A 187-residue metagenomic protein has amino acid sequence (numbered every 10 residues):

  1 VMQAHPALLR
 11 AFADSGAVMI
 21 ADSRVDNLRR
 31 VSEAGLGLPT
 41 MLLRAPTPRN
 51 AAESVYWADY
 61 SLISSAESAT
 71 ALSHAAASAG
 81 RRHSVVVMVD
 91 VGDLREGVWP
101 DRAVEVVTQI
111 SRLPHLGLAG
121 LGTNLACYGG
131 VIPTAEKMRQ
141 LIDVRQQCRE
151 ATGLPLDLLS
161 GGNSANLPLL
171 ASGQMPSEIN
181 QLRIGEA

Functional and structural regions predicted by a protein language model:
V1-A58, L169: N-terminal active-site wall of soluble small-molecule enzyme domains
Q3-P6, R10-A11, S15, H83 (+1 more regions): Active-site loop/helix belt of alpha/beta enzymes
S23, S64, G162: Replace "coordinates the UDP/GDP/TDP-sugar" with "coordinates nucleotide-activated sugar donors
R24-D26, R44-R49, A66-S68, V89 (+1 more regions): Short, acidic/turn-prone active-site loops that include or flank metal/cofactor- and phosphate-binding residues
V25-R30, E67-R81, G130-Q140: Active-site-adjacent beta->alpha loops and helix N-cap segments on the catalytic face of soluble alpha/beta enzymes
T40-L42, S61-I63, L158-S160: Short catalytic-loop micro-motif centered on adjacent basic/acidic residues
Y56-D93: A generic, well-ordered mixed alpha/beta core segment in the N-terminal half of proteins
